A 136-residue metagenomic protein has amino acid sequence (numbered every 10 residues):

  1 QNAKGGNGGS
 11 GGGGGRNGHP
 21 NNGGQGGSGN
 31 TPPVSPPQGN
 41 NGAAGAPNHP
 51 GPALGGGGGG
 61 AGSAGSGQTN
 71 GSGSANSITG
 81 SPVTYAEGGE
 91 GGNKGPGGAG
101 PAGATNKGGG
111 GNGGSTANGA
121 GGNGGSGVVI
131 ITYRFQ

Functional and structural regions predicted by a protein language model:
Q1-Q136: Low-complexity, glycine/proline-biased repetitive segments and flexible coils/loops
